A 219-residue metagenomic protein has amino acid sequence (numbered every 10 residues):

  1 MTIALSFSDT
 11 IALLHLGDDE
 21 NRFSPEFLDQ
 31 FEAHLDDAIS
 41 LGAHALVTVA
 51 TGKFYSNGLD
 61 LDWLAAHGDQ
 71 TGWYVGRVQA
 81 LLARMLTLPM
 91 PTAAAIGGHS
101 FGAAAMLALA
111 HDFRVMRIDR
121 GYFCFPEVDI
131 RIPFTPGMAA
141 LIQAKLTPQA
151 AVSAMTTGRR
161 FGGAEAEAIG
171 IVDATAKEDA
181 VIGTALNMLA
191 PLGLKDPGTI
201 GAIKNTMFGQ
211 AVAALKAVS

Functional and structural regions predicted by a protein language model:
M1-G17, S153-L194, A202-S219: Amphipathic alpha-helical segments at domain termini/boundaries
M1-V49: Conserved CoA-thioester-binding segment of acyl-CoA-metabolizing enzymes
H34-D37, R77-P89: Catalytic-core regions built around general acid/base machinery
T48, L107-A108, A166, A185: Hydrophobic/aromatic residues within transmembrane alpha-helices of multi-pass small-molecule transporters
V49-L81: Glycine- (often His-adjacent) and acidic-residue-rich active-site loop that binds/positions the CoA thioester
K53-N57, F101-G102, Q210: Short, active-site-adjacent cap segments at secondary-structure transitions
L82-I130: Glycine-rich beta-to-alpha active-site loop
M138-Q149: Hydrophobic, secondary-structure "cap" segments at the distal end of domains
